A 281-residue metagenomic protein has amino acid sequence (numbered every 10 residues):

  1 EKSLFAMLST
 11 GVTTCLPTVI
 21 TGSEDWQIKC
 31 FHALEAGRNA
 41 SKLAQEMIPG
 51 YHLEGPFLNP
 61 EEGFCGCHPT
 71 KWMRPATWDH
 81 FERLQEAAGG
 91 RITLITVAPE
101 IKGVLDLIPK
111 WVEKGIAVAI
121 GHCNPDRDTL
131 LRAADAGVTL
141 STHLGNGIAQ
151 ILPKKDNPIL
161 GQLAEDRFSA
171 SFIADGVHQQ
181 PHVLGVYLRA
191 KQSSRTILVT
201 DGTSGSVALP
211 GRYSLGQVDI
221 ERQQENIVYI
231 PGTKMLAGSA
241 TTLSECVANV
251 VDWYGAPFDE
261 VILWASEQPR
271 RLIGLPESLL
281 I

Functional and structural regions predicted by a protein language model:
K2-C30, E46-N59, A88-E100, I116-V118 (+3 more regions): Divalent metal-dependent hydrolysis catalytic cores, especially in the metallo-beta-lactamase
L4, I28-E35, F81-E82, I108 (+2 more regions): Generic structural signal for well-ordered alpha-helices, preferentially at hydrophobic/aromatic core positions
Q27-C30, E61-C67, L107-I108, P153 (+2 more regions): Short acidic, glycine/serine/threonine-rich loops at helix termini
G37, R271-L272: Short alpha-helical functional segments enriched in proximate histidine and acidic residues
N39-E46, A88-G90, E113-K114, K191-Q192: Short helix-capping segments at alpha-helix termini
K42-G50, F258-I262, L279-L280: Flexible, glycine/charged-enriched surface loops at secondary-structure junctions
L53-N157: Divalent metal-binding pocket/active-site signature
T129-I262, L272-P276: Active-site-adjacent C-terminal substructures of enzyme catalytic domains
